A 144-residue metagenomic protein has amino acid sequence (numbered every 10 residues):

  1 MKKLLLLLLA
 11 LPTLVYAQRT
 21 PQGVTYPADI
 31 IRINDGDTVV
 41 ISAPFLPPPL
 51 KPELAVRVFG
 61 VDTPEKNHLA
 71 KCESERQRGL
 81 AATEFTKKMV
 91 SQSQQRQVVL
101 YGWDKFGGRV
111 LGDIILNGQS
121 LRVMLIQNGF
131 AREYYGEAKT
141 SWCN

Functional and structural regions predicted by a protein language model:
L4-P12: Sec-dependent N-terminal signal peptides
V15-N144: Small beta-barrel nucleic-acid-binding modules, primarily SNase/OB-fold domains and secondarily Tudor-like barrels
